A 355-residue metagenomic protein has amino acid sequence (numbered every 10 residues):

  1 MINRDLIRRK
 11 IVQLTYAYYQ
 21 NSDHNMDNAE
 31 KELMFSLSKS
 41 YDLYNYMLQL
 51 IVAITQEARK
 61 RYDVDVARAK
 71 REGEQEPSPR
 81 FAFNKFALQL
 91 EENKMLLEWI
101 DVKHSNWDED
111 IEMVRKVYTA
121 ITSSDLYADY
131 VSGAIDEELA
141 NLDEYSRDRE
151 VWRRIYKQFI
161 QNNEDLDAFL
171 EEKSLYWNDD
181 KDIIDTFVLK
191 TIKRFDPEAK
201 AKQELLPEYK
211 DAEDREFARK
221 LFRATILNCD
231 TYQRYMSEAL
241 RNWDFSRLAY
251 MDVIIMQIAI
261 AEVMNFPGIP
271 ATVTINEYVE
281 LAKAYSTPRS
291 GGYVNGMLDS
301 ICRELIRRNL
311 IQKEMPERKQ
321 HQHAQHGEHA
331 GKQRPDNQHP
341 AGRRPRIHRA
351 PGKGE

Functional and structural regions predicted by a protein language model:
M1-E355: Class I Rossmann-like S-adenosyl-L-methionine
